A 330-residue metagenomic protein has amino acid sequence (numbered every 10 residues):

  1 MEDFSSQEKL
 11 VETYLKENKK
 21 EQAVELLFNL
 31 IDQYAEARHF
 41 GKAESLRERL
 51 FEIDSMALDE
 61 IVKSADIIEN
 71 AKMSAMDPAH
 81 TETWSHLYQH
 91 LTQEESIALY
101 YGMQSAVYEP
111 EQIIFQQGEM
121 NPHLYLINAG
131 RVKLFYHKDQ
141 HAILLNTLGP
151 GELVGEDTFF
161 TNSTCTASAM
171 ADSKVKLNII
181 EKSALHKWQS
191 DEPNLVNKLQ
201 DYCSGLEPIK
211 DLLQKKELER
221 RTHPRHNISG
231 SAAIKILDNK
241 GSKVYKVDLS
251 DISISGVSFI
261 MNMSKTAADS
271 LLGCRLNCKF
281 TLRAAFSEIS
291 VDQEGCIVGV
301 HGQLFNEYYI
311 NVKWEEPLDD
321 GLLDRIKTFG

Functional and structural regions predicted by a protein language model:
M1-A75: Repeat-based scaffolding regions
V62-P110, K187-P224: Cyclic nucleotide-binding regulatory module and flanking cytosolic helices
E82-D139, F259: Regulatory nucleotide-sensing modules
N121, A129-R131, A232-R275, K279 (+1 more regions): Short strand-loop-strand
L145-L199, L304: Cyclic-nucleotide recognition modules
A171-S173, D251, I297-G299: A residue-level detector for short acidic-glycine micro-motifs
I180, L185-E207, H301-G330: C-terminal output/interaction extensions
K246-V247, Q293-G299: Short beta-strand-centered aromatic/proline hotspots
